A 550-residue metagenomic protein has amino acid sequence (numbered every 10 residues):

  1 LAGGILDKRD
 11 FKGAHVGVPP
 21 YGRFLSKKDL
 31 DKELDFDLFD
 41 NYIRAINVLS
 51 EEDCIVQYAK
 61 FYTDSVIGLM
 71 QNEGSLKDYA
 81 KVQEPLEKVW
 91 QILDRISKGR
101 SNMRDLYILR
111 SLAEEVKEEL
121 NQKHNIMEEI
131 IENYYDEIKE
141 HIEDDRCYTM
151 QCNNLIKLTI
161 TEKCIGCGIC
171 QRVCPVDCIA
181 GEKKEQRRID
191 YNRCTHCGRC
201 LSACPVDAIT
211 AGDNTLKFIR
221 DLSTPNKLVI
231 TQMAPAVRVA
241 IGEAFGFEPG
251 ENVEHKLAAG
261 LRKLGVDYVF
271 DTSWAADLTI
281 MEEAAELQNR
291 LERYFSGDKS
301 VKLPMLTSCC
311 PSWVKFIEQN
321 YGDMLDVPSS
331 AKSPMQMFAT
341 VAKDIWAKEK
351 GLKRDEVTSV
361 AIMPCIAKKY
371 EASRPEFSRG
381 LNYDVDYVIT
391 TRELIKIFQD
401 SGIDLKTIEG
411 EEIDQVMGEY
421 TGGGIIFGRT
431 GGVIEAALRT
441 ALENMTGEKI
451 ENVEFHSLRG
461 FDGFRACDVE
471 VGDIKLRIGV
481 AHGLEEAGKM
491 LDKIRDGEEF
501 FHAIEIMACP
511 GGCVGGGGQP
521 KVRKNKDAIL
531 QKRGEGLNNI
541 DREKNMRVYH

Functional and structural regions predicted by a protein language model:
L1, H141, R146-Y148, I156-D190 (+2 more regions): Iron-sulfur cluster-binding cysteine motifs and their immediate structural context in ferredoxin-like electron-transfer
L1-K139, C152, A211-H550: Iron-sulfur-associated redox domains of electron-transfer enzymes in respiratory and anaerobic energy metabolism
